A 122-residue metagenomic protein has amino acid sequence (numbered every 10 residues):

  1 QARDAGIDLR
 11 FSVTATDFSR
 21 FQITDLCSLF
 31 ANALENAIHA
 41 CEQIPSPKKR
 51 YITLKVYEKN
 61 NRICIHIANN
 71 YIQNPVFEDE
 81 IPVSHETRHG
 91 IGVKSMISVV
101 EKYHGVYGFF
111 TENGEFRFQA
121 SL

Functional and structural regions predicted by a protein language model:
A2-R10: Short conserved segments within the C-terminal catalytic ATPase subdomain
R10-L29: Conserved short strand/loop->alpha-helix "switch" segment adjacent to the catalytic nucleotide/phosphoryl-transfer site
I23-S46, V99: Conserved ATP-binding N-box helix of the HATPase_c
K49-N61: Short beta-strand/loop element within the Bergerat-fold HATPase_c
N61-K94: Glycine-rich/acidic phosphate-handling loop/turn and adjacent ATP-lid/helix of nucleotide-binding kinase/ATPase domains
Q73, E112-Q119: Glycine-rich nucleotide-binding loop
S95-G105: Conserved glycine-/histidine-rich ATP-lid loop and adjacent helix of the Bergerat-fold HATPase_c
H104-G114: Glycine-rich ATP-binding loops of the HATPase_c
